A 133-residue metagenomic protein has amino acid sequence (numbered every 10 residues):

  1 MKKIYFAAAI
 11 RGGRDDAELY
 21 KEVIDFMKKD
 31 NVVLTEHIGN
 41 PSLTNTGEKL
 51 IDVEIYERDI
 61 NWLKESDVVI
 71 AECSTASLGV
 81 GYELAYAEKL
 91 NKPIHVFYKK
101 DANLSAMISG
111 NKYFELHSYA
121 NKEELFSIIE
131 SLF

Functional and structural regions predicted by a protein language model:
M1-F133: Conserved catalytic or regulatory cores that recognize and/or transform ribose-phosphate-containing ligands
